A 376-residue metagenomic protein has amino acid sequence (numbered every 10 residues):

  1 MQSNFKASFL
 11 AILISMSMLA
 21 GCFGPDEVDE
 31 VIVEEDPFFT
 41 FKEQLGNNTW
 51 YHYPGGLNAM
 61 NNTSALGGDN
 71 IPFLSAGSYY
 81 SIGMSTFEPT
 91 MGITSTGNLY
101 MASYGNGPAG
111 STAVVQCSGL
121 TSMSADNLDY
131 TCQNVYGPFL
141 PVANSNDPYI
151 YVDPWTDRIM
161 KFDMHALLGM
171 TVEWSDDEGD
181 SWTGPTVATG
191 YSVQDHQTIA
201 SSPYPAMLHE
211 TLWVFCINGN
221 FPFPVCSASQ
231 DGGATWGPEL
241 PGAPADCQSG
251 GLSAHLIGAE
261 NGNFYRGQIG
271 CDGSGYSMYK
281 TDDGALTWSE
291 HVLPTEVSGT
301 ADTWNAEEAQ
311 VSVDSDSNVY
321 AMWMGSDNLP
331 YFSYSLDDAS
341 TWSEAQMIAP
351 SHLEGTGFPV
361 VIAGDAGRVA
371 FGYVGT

Functional and structural regions predicted by a protein language model:
M1-F41: Secretory targeting signatures
E34-T376: C-terminal PAP-associated
